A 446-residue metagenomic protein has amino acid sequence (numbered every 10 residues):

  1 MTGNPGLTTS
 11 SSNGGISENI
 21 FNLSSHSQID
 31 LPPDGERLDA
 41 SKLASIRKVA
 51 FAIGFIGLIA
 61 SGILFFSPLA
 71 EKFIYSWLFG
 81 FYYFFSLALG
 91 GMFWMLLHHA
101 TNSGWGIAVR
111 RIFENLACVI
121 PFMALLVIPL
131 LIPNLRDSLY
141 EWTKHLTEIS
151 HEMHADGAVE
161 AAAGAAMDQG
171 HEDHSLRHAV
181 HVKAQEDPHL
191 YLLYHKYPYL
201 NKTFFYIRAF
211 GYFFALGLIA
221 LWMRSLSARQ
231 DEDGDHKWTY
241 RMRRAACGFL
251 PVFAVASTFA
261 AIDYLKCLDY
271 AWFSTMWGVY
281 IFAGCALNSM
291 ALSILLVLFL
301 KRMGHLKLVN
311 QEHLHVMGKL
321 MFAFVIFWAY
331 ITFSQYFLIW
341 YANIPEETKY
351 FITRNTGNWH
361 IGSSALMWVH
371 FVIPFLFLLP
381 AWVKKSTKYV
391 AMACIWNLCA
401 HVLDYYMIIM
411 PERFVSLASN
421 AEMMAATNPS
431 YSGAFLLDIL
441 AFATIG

Functional and structural regions predicted by a protein language model:
T2-G90, Y197-L200: N-terminal regions that are enriched for targeting/export leaders and immediately downstream pro/stem segments
G3-G6, G15, N19-F21, E71 (+2 more regions): Transmembrane-helix bundle segments that line or gate the permeation/cavity pathway in multi-pass membrane proteins
S41-G62, H151-E172, L176-K183, H195-L366 (+1 more regions): Long, contiguous internal "core" modules enriched in hydrophobic/ aromatic residues
A88-W94, L125-L126, I132, A209-A220 (+3 more regions): Hydrophobic cores of alpha-helical transmembrane segments in multi-pass inner/ER membrane proteins, independent
V127, K388-C399: Central hydrophobic cores of alpha-helical transmembrane segments in multi-pass integral membrane proteins
V255-F259, I395-Y406: Aromatic-anchored segments of alpha-helical transmembrane domains
W277-I281, E346-M367, L417-G446: Membrane-interface transmembrane-helix boundary segments in multi-pass integral membrane proteins
I361-T387: Extended C-terminal subregions enriched in glycine
